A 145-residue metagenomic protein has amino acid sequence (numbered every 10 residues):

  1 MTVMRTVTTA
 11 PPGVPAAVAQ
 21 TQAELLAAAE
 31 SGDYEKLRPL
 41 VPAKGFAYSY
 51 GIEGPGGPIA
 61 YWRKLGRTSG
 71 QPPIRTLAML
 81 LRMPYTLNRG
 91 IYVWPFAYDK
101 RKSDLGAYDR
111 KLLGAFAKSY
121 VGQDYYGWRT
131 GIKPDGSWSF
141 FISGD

Functional and structural regions predicted by a protein language model:
M1-A23, R38-D145: C-terminal-biased regions
L25-L37: Short helix-adjacent coil turns
